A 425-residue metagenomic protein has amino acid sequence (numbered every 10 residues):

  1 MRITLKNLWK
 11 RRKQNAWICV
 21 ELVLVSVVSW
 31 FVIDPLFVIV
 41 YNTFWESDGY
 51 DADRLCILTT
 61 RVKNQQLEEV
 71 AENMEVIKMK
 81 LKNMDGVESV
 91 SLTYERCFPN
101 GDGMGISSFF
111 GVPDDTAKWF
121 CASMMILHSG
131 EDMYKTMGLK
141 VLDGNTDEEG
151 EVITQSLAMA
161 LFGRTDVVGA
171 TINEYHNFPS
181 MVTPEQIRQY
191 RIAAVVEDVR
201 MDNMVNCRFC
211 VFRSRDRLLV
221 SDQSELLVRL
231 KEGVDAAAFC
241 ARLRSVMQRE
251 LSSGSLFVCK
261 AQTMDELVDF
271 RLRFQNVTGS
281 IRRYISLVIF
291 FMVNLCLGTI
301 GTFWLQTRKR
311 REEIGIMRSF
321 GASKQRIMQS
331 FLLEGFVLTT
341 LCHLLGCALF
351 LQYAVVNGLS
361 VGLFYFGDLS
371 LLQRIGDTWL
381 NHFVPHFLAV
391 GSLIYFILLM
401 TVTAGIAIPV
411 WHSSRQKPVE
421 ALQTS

Functional and structural regions predicted by a protein language model:
R2-T4, I39, F387-S425: C-terminal membrane-exit region of the final transmembrane helix in multipass inner-membrane proteins
L5-W9, K13, L297-E334, R415-S425: Intracellular coupling helices
R12-V38, N276-E312, V337-L349, I397-A404: Hydrophobic alpha-helical transmembrane segments of multi-pass inner-membrane transport and secretion
I33-C121, I126-G130, N357, V361-W379 (+1 more regions): Membrane-proximal extracellular/periplasmic loop immediately following the first transmembrane helix
N83-P179, E185-N206, V211-S221: Short beta-strand boundary microenvironments
E185-I281: "Rare, low-scoring activations can occur in soluble or secreted enzymes where short amphipathic helices or signal
E312-L359, L393, I397, T401: Transmembrane alpha-helical interface segments in multi-pass membrane proteins
T340, L344, F364-I408: Conserved transmembrane alpha-helices of multi-pass membrane proteins, especially helix-helix packing segments enriched
